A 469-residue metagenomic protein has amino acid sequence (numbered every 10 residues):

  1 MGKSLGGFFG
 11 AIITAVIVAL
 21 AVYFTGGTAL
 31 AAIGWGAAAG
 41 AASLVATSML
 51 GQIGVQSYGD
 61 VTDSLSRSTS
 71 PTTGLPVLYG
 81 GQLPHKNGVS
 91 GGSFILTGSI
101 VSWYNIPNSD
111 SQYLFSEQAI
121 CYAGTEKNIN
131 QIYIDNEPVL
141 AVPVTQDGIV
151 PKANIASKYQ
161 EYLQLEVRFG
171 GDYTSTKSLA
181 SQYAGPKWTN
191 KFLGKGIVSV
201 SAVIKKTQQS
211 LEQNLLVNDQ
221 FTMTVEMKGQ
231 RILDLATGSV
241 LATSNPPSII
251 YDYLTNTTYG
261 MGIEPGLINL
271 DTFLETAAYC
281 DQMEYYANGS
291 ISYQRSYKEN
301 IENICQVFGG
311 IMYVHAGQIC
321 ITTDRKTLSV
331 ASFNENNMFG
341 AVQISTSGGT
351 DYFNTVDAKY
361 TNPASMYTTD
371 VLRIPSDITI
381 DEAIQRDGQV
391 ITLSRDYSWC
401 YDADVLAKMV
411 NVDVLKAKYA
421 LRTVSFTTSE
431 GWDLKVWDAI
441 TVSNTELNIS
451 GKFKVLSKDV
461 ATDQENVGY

Functional and structural regions predicted by a protein language model:
G2-F8, I12-Y23, A29, A39-V307 (+2 more regions): Polar, S/T/G-rich
I53-Q112, I301, T322-I391: Surface-exposed, non-catalytic interaction/assembly patches
G317-C320: Hydrophobic residues embedded in beta-strands of well-ordered beta-sheets
A331, F339, V436-Y469: Acidic, low-complexity/disordered segments
D404-R422: Short, basic/aromatic beta-hairpin or loop at an interaction surface
R422-E430: Short alpha-helix capping/helix-loop boundary micro-motifs
